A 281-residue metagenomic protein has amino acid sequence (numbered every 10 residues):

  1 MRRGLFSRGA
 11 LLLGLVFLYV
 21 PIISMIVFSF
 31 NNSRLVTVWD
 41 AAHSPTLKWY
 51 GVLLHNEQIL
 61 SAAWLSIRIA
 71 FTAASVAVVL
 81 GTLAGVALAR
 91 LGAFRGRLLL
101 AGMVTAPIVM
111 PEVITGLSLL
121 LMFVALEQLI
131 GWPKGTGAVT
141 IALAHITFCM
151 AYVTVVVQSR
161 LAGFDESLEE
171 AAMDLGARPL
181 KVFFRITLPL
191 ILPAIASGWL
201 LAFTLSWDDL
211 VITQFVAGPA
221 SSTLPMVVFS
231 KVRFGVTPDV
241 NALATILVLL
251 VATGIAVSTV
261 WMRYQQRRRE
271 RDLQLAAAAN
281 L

Functional and structural regions predicted by a protein language model:
M1-G4, F71-V104, V124, E166 (+1 more regions): Transmembrane-helix boundary motif in ABC transporter permease subunits
M1-G4, V36, T46-I59, W207-Y264 (+1 more regions): Interhelical loop and adjacent transmembrane-helix boundary motif in polytopic membrane transport permeases
R2-G9, G14, Q158-M173, V182-I186 (+1 more regions): C-terminal transmembrane helix and the adjacent membrane-cytosol boundary/short C-terminal tail of inner/organellar
A10, F17-I22, V153-Q158, F164-E166 (+1 more regions): Transmembrane alpha-helices
I22-R34, L65, G116-L129, L200-L205 (+2 more regions): A structural signal for multi-pass alpha-helical bundles of membrane permease subunits that mediate small-molecule
T37-H43, L47, V113-I146, L180 (+1 more regions): Membrane-interfacial helix termini and adjacent extracytoplasmic/periplasmic loops of multi-pass transporters
A63, L88, A106, S167-L175 (+1 more regions): Short hydrophobic faces within alpha-helices
W64, R68-L80, A84, F184 (+5 more regions): Hydrophobic alpha-helical transmembrane segments of multipass integral membrane proteins, especially permease/channel
